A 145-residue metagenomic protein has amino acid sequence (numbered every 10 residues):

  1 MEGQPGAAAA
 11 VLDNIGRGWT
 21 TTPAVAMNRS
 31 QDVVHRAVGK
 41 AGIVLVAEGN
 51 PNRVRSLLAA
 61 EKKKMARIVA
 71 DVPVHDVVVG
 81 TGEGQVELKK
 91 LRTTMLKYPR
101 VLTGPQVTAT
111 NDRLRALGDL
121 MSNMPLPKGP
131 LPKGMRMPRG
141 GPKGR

Functional and structural regions predicted by a protein language model:
M1-Q31: N-terminal topogenic membrane-targeting module
A7-G18, A66-P73, V77-R145: Surface-exposed interaction regions that form or flank ligand-binding interfaces
T22-K97: Structured extramembrane domains adjacent to transmembrane segments
